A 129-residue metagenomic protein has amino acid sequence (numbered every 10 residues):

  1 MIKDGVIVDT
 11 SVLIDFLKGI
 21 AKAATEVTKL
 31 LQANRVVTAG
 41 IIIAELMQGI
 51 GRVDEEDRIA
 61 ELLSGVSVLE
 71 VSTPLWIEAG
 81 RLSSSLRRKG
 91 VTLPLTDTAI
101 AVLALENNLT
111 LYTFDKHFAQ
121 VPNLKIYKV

Functional and structural regions predicted by a protein language model:
M1-K3, A101, L105-V129: Acidic, PIN/NYN-like endoribonuclease modules and their adjacent C-terminal/linker elements
M1-T38, Q48-E61: Short, well-structured N-terminal submotif of metal-dependent ribonuclease cores
V8-D9, A39, T92-P94, D115: Histidine- and aromatic-rich ligand-binding microenvironments
D9-T10, L46, A79, A104: Generic structural signal for small/hydrophobic residues in well-ordered secondary structure, especially within
L13-I14, I43-L46, W76, F118-A119: A generic structural signal for short hydrophobic patches within well-formed alpha-helices
A23-A24, I43, E56-I59, W76-A79 (+1 more regions): A general structural signal for well-ordered alpha-helical segments in protein cores
S67-Y112: Active-site neighborhoods of divalent-metal-dependent phosphate/nucleic-acid chemistry enzymes
